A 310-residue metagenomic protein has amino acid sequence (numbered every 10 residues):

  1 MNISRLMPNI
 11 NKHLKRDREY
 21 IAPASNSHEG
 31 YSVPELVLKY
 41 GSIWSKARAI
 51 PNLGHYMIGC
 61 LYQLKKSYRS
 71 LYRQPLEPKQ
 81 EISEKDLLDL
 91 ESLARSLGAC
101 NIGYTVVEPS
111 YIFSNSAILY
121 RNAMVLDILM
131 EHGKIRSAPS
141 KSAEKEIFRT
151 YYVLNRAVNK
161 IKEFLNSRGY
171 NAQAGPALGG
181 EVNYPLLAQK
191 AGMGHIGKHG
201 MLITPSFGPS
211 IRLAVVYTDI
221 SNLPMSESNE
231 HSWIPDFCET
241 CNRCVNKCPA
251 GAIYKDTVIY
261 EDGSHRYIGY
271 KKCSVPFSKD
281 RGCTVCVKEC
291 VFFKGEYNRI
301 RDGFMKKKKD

Functional and structural regions predicted by a protein language model:
M1-V106, S114-L119, K288, F292-D310: Iron-sulfur (Fe-S) cluster-binding modules
E91, C100-D310: Catalytic cores of enzyme domains
